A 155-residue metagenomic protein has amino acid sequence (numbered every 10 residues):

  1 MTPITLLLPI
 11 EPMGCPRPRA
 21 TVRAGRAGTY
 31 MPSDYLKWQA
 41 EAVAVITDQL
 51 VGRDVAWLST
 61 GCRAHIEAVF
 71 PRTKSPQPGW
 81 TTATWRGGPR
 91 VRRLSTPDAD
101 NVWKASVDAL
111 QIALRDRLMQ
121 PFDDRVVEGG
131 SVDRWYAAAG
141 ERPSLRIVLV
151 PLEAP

Functional and structural regions predicted by a protein language model:
M1-P155: Acidic, proline/glycine-enriched N-terminal capping motif
